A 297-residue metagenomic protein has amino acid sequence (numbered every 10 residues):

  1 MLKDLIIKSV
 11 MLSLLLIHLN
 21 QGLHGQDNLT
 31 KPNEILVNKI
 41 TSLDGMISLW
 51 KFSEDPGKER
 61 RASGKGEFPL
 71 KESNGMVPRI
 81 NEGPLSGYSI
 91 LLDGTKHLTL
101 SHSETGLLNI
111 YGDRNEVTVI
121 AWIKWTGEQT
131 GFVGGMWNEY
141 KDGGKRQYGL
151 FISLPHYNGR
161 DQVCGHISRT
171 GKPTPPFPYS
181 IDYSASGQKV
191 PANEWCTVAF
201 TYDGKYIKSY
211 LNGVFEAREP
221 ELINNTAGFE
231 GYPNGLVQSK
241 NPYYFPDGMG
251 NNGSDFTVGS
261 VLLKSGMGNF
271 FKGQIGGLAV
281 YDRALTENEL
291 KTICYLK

Functional and structural regions predicted by a protein language model:
M1-T30: Bacterial Sec-dependent N-terminal signal peptides
Q26-N74, I80-K297: Extracellular glycan-associated modules
